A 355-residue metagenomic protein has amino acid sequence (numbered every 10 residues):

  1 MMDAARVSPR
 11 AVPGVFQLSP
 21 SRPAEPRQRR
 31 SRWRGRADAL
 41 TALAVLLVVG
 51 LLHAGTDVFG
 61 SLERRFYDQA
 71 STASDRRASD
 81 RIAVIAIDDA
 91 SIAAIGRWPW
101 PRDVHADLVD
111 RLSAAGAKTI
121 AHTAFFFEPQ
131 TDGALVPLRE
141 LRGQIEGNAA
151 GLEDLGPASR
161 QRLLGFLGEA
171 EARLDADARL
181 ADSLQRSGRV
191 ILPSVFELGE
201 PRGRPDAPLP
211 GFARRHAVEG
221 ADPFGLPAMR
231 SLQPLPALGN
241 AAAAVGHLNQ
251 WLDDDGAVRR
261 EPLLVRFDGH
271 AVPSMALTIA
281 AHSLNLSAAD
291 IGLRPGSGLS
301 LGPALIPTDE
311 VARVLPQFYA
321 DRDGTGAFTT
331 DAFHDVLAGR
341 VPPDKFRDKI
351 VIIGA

Functional and structural regions predicted by a protein language model:
A4-R6, R10-P20: N-terminal intrinsically disordered, acidic low-complexity segments at the extreme N-terminus
S8-P9, F59, E310, T325: Alpha-helical protein-protein interaction elements
F16-R22, R27-D309, P343-A355: Non-transmembrane functional regions of envelope-associated proteins
L293-V341: Substrate-access "cap/lid" subdomains that shape and gate the entrance to catalytic or ligand-binding pockets
